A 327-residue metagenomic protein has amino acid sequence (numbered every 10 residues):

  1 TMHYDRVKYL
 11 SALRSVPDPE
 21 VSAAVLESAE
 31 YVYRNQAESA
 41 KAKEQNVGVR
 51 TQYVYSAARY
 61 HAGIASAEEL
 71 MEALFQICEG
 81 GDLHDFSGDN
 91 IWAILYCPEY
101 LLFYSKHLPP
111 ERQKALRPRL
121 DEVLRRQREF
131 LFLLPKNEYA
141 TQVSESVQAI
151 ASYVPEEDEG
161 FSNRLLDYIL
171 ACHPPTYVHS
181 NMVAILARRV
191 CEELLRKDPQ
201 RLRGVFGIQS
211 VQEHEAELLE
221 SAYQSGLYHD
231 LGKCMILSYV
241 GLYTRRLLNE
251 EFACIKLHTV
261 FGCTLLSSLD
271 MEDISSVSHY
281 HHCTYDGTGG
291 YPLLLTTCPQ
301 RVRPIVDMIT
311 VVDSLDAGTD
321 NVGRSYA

Functional and structural regions predicted by a protein language model:
T1, V32-Q45, G80-D89, L108 (+2 more regions): Flexible helix-coil transition and linker loops at the boundaries of alpha-helical arrays
T1-R14, A42-H61, F86-H107: Amphipathic alpha-helical repeat scaffolds of TPR domains
R14-R34, G63-I77, A115-E122: Helix-turn-helix repeat elements of alpha-solenoid scaffolds
E20, A24, E44-T51, A65 (+5 more regions): Residues within HEAT/ARM-like alpha-solenoid scaffolds
Y100-E111, S152-E156: Alpha-helical linker/edge segments of TPR/alpha-solenoid repeat scaffolds and analogous pre-/post-domain helices
E122-C254: Acidic/His-rich, divalent-metal-binding segments that scaffold phosphate/diphosphate chemistry
S180, A184-R188, C263, S275 (+1 more regions): Short amphipathic alpha-helical segments
F206-G226, L266-V311, D316-T319, R324: Histidine/acidic-rich helix-loop-helix segments that form or flank divalent-metal centers in metalloenzyme catalytic
